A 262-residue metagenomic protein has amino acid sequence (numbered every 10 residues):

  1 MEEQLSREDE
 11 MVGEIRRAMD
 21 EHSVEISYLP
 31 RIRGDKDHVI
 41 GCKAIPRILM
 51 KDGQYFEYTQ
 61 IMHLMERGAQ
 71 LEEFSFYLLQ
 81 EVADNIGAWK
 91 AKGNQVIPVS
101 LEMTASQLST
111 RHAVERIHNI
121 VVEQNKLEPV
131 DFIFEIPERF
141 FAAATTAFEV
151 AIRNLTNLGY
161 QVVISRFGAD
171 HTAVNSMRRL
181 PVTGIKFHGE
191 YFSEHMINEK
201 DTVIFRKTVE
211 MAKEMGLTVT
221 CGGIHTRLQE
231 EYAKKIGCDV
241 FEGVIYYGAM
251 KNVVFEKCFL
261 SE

Functional and structural regions predicted by a protein language model:
E2-R7, A18, H38, I48-K51 (+4 more regions): EAL-family c-di-GMP phosphodiesterase catalytic domain
E3-L64, Y247-M250: Active-site core of bacterial EAL-family cyclic-dinucleotide phosphodiesterase domains
E14, S27-L29, I97-E102, E242: PAS and PAS-like sensory modules
R17, E21, R33, K51 (+4 more regions): Nucleotide second-messenger and two-component phosphorelay signaling modules
H38-I40, Q70-F148, G223: Catalytic core of bacterial c-di-GMP phosphodiesterases, primarily the EAL and HD-GYP domains, capturing alpha-helical
A44, Y58-I61, Q70, L78 (+4 more regions): N-terminal sensory regulatory modules of PAS/LOV and PAS-like folds
I61-H63, E72, R153: Conserved long alpha-helical elements within nucleotide-processing catalytic cores of c-di-GMP signaling and class III
I86-K90, V122, E149-G159, R206-K213 (+1 more regions): Surface-exposed amphipathic alpha-helices with a cationic face
